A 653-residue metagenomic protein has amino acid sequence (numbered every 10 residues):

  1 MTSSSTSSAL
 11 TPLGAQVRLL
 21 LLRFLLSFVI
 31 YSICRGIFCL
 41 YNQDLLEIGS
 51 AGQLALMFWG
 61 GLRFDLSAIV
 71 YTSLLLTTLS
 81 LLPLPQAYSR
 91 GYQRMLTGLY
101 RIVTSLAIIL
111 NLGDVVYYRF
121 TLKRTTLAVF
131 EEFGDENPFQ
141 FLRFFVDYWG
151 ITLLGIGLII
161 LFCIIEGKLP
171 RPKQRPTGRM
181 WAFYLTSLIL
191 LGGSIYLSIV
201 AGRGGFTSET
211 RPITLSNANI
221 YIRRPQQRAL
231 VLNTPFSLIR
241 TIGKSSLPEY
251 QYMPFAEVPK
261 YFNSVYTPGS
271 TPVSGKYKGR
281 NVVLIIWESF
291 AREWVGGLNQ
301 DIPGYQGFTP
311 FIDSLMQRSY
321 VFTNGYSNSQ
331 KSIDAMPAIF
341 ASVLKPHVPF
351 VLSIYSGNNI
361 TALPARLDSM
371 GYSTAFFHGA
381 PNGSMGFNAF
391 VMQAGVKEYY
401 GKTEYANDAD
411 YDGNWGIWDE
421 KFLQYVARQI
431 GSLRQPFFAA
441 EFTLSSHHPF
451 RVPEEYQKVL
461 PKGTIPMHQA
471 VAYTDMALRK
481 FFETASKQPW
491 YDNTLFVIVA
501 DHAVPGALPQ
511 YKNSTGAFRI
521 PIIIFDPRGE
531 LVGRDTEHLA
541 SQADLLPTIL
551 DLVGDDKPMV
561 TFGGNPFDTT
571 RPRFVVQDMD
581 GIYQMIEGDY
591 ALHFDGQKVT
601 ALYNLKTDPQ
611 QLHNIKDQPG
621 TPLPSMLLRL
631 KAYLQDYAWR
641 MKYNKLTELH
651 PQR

Functional and structural regions predicted by a protein language model:
T2-L232: Transmembrane and membrane-interface helices of multi-pass, inner-membrane envelope-modifying transferases
Q43, Y92, V265-G269, R479 (+1 more regions): Short, motif-level signal for alpha-helix interfacial/capping segments enriched in acidic residues and aromatics/proline
L66, V115, L142, S289 (+4 more regions): Conformational gate/switch positions in structured elements
G204-V560, T569-F574, M579, P609 (+1 more regions): Soluble catalytic regions of membrane-associated enzymes that act on cell-envelope and secretory-pathway components
G529-R653: Membrane-interface soluble catalytic domains
